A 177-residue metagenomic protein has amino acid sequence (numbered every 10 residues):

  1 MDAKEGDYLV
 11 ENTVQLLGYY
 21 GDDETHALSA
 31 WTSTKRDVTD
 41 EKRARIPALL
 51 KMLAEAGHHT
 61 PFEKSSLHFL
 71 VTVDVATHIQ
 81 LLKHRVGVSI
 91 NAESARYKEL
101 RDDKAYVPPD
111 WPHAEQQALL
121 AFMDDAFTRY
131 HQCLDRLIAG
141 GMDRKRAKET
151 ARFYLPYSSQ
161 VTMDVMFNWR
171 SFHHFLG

Functional and structural regions predicted by a protein language model:
M1-G177: Family-specific signature for flavin-dependent thymidylate synthase
